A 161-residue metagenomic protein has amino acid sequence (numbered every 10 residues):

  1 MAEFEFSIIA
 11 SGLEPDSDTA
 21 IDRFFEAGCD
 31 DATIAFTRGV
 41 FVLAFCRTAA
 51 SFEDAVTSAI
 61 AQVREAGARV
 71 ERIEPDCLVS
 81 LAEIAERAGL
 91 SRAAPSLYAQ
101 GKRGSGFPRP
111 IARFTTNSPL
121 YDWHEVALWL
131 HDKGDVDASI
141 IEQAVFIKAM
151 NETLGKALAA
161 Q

Functional and structural regions predicted by a protein language model:
M1, A35-V40, R113-T116: Short, ordered beta-strand-loop transition motifs
M1-G12: Short glycine-/aliphatic-rich beta-strand segments at the starts of folded cytosolic domains
S11-D31: Short amphipathic alpha-helix segments
D31-E65: Short, intrinsically disordered low-complexity segments
E65-C77: Short, amphipathic alpha-helical "recognition" segments used to contact nucleic acids or chromatin
P75-Y98: Polyanion-binding surface elements
L90-P119: Major-groove DNA-recognition helix of helix-turn-helix-type DNA-binding domains
W123-Q161: A short, Lys/Arg-enriched interface patch at domain edges and termini
